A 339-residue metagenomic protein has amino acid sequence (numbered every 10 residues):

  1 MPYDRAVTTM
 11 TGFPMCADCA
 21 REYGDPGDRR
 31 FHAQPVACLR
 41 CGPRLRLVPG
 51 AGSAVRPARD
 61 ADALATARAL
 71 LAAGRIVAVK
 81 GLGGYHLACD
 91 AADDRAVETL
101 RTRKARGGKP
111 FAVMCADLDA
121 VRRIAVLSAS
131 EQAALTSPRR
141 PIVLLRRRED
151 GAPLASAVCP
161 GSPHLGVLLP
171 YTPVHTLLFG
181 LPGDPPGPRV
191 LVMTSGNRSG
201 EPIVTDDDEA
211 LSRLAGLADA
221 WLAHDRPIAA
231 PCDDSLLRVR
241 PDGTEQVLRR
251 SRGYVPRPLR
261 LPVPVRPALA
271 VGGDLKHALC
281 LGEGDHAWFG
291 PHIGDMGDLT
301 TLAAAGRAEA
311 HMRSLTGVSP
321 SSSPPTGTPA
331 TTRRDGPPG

Functional and structural regions predicted by a protein language model:
M1-G339: Active-site-adjacent structural elements in enzyme catalytic cores
